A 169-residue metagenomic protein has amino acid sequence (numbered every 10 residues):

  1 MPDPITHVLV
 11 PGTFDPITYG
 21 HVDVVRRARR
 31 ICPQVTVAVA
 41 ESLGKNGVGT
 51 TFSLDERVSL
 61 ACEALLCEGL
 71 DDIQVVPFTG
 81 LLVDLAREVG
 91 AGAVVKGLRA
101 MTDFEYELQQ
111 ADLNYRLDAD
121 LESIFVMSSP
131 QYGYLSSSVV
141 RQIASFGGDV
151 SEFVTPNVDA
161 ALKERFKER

Functional and structural regions predicted by a protein language model:
M1-R169: Nucleotidyltransferase catalytic core that binds NTPs
